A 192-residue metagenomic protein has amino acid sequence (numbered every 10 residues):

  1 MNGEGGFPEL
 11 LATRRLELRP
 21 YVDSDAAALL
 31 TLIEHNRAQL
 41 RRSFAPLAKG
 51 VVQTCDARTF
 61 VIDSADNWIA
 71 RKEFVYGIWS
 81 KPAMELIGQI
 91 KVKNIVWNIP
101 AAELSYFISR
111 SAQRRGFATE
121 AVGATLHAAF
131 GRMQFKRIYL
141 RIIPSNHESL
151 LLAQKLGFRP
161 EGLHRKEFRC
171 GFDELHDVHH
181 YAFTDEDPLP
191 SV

Functional and structural regions predicted by a protein language model:
M1-A28, L32-R42, V75-V192: Acyl-donor (CoA/ACP) binding surface of acyl/acetyltransferases
Y21, L32, K49-A57, A70: Generic, well-ordered alpha-helical segments
R41-D63: Conserved GNAT-fold acetyl-CoA-binding loop/helix
K49-G50, I62-G77: A short helix-loop-beta-strand connector motif used in the catalytic cores of GNAT acetyltransferases and, in some
